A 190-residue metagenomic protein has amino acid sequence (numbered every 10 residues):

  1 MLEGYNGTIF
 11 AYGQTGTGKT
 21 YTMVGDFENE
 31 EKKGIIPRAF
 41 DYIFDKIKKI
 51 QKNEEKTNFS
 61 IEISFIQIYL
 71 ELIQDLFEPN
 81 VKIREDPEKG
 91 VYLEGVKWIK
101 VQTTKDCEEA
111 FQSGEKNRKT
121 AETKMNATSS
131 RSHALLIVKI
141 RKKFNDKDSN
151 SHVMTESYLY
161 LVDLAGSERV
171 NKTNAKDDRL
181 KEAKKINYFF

Functional and structural regions predicted by a protein language model:
M1-F190: Microtubule-binding structural modules
